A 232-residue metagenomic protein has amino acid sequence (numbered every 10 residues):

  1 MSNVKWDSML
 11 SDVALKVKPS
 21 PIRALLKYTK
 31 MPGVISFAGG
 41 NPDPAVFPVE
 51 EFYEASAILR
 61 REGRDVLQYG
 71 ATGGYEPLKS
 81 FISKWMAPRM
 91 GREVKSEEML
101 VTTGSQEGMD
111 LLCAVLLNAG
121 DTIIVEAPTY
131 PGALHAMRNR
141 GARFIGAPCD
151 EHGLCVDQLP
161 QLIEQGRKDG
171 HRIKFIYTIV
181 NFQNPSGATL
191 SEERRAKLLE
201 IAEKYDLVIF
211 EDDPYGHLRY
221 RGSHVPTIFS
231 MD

Functional and structural regions predicted by a protein language model:
V13-G104, L111: N-terminal small-domain helix-loop-helix segment of the aminotransferase-like
P32, R140, K204-Y205: Helix C-cap/helix->beta junction micro-motif
M99, P128, D213-Y215: Conserved Walker B
V115-P131, M137: Conserved PLP-anchoring active-site segment centered on the Schiff-base-forming lysine
R143-E151: Short beta-strand->loop structural element characteristic of the AMP-binding/adenylate-forming
L154-Y220, F229: Active-site phosphate-binding strand-loop segment of PLP-dependent enzymes
H224-D232: Conserved active-site segment immediately N-terminal to the catalytic lysine that forms the internal aldimine
